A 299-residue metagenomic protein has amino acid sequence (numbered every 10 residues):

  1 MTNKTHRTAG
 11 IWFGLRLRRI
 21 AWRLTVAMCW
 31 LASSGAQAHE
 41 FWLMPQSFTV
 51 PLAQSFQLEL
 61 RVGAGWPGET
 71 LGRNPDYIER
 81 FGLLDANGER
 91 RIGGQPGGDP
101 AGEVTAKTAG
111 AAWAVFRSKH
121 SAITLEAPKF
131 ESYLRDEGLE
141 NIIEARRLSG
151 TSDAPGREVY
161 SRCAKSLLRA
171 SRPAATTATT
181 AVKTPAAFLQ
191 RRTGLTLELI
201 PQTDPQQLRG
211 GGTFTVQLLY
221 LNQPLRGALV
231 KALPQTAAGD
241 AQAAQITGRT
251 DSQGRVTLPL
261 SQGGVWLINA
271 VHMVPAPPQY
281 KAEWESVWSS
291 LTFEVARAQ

Functional and structural regions predicted by a protein language model:
M1-R19: N-terminal secretory signal peptides that target proteins for export/translocation
A21-S33: Bacterial N-terminal signal peptides
S34-A38: Sec/Tat signal peptide C-region and signal peptidase I cleavage site
H39-F56, D136-E137, I142-T215, L219-A228 (+2 more regions): Beta-strand-rich domain onsets/edges
V62-T70: Short amphipathic, basic-aromatic surface patches that mediate peripheral association with negatively charged
E79-R90, L229-T247: Short amphipathic beta-strand segments in non-cytosolic proteins
G98-G102, I246-G264: Glycine-centered loop-to-beta-strand initiation motif
K119-A127, V274-Q279: Short acidic/polar inter-strand loop motif in beta-rich domains
